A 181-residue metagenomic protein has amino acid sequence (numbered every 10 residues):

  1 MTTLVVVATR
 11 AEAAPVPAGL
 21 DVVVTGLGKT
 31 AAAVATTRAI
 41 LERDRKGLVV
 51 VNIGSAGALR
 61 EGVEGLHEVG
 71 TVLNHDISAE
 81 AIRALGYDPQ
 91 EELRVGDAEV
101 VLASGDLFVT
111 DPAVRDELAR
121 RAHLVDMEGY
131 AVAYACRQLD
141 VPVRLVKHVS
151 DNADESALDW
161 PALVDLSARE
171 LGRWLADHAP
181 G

Functional and structural regions predicted by a protein language model:
M1-L4, L48: Extreme N-terminal starter segment of soluble prokaryotic enzymes
T9-G181: Glycine-rich phosphate- or other oxyanion-binding loops that anchor nucleotides, phosphorylated ligands
